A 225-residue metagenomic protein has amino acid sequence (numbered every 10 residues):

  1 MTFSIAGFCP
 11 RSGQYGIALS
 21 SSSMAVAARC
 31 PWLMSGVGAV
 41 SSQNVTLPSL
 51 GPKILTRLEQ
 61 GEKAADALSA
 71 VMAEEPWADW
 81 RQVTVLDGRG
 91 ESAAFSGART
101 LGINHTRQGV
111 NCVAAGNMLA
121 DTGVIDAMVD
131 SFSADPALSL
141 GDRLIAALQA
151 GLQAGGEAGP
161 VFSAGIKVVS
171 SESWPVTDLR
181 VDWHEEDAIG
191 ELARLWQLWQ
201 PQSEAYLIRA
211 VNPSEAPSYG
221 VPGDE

Functional and structural regions predicted by a protein language model:
M1-E225: N-terminal nucleophile
